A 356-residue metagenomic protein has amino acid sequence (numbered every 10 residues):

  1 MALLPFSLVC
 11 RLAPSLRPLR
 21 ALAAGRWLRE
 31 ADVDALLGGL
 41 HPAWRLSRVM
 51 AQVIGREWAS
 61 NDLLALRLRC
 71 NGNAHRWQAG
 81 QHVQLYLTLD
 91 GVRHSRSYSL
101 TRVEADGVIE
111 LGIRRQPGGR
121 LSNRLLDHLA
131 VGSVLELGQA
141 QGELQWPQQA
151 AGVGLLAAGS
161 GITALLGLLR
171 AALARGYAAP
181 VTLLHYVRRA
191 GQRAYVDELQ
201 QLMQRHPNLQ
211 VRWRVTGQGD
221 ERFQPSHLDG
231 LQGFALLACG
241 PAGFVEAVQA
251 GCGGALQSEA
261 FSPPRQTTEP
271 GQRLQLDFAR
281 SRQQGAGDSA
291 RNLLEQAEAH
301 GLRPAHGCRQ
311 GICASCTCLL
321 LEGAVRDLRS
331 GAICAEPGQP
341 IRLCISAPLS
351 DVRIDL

Functional and structural regions predicted by a protein language model:
M1-R45: Iron-sulfur (Fe-S) cluster-binding modules
L4-P14, G118, R124-R282, A286: FNR/FR-type flavoprotein reductase catalytic core
L36-V134, G138, A151-G152, V187-R189: Ferredoxin-reductase
A164, E298, L302-D327, E336-S350: Local cysteine-cluster metal-coordination motifs and their immediate loop/turn environment, predominantly Fe-S cluster
A174-V181, G323-A332: Phosphate-handling active-site elements
G217, D351-L356: Short flanking/linker segments adjacent to small metal-binding domains or redox-active Cys/His motifs
Q275-A299, T317-R326: Short, charged low-complexity linear segments at domain edges
